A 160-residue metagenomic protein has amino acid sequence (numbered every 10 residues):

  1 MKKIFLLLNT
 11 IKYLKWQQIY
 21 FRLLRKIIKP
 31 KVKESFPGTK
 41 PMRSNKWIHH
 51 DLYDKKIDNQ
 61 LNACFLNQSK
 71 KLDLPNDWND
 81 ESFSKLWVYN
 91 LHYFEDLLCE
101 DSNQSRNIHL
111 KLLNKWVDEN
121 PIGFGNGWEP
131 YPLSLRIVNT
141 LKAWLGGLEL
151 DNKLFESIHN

Functional and structural regions predicted by a protein language model:
M1-N76: Extreme N-terminal leader/anchor segments
F5, S82-K85: Residue-level detector of transmembrane insertion/anchoring sites
G38, D80-E81, L150-K153: A signal for specific C-terminal beta-sheet/loop modules enriched in small/flexible residues with GP/PG/PP motifs
P41, N59, L72, E81 (+3 more regions): Generic detection of intrinsically disordered/low-complexity segments and helix-coil linkers/edges
Q68-E81, L112-I122: Short amphipathic alpha-helical segments and their helix-coil junctions
K85-N160: Aromatic-lined, polymer-binding surfaces characteristic of secreted/periplasmic polysaccharide-degrading enzymes
